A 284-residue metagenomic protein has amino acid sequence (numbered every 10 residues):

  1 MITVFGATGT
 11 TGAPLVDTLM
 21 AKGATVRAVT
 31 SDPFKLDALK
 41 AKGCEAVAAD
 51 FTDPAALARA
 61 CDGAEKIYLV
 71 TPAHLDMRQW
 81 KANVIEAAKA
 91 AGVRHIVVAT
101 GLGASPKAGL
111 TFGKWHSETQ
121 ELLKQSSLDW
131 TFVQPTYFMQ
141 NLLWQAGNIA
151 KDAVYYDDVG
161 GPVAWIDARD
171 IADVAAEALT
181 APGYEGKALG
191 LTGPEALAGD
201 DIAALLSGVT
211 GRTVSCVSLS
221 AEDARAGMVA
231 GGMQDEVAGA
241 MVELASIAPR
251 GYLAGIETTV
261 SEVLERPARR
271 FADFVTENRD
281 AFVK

Functional and structural regions predicted by a protein language model:
I2-A38, T52-A55, R59-A64, A73-A82 (+5 more regions): Oxidoreductase cofactor-interface core, primarily capturing Rossmann-like NAD(P)-dependent enzymes
T3, V47, L264: Conserved Rossmann-like nucleotide-binding pocket used by diverse enzymes that bind dinucleotide cofactors
K40-T52: Rossmann-fold cofactor-recognition segment
E45, K124, F132, V159 (+2 more regions): Generic detection of intrinsically disordered/low-complexity segments and helix-coil linkers/edges
V70: Short, basic, glycine/proline-bearing loop/turn elements
E222-K284: A hydrophobic C-terminal alpha-helical subdomain
